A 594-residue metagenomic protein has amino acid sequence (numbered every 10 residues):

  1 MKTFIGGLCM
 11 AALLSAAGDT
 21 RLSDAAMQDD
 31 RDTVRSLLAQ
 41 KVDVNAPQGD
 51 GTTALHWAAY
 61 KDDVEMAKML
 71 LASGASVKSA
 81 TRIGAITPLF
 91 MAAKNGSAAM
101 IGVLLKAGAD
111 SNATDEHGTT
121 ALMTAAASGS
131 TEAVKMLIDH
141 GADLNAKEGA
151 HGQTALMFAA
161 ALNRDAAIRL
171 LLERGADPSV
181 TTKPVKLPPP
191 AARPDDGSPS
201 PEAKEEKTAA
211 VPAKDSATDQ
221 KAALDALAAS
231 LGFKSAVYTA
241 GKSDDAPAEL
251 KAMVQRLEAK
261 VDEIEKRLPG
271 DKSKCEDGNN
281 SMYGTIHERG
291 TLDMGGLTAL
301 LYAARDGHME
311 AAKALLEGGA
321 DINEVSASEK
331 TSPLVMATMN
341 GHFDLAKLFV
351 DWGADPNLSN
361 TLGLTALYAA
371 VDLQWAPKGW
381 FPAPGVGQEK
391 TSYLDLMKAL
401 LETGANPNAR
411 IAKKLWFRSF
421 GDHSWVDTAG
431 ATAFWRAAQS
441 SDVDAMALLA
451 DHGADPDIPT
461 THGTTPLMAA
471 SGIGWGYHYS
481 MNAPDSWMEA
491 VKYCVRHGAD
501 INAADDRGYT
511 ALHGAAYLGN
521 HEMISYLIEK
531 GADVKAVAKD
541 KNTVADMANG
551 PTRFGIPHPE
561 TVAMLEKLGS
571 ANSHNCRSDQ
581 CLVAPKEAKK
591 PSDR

Functional and structural regions predicted by a protein language model:
D24-Q28, W57-D63, M91-S97, T124-S130 (+14 more regions): Ankyrin repeat A-helix N-terminal signature
D30-L38, D63-L71, S97-L105, S130-I138 (+9 more regions): Ankyrin repeat structural motif
P47, A80-R82, T114, K147-E148 (+9 more regions): Ankyrin-repeat boundary/linker signal
G49-D50, I83-G84, E116-H117, A150-H151 (+8 more regions): Ankyrin repeat start-site detector
G149, V180-P199, K221-K234, A240-G290 (+6 more regions): Acidic/polar low-complexity surface segments
V534-Q580: Leucine-rich solenoid repeat scaffolds
